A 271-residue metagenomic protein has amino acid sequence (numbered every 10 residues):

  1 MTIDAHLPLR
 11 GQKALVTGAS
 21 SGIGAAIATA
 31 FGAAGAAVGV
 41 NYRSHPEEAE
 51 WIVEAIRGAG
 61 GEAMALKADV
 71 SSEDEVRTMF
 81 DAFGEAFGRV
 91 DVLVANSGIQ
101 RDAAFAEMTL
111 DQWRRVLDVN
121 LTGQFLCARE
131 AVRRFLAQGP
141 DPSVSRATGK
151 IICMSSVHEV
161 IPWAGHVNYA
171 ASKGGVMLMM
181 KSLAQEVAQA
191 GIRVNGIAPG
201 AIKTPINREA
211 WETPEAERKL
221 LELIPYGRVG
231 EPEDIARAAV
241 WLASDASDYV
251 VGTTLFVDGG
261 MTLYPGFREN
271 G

Functional and structural regions predicted by a protein language model:
S20-S21: Conserved glycine-rich cofactor-binding loop
R89, A188, R193, V250-G252: Short, small/polar-rich loop/turn modules that mediate ligand/substrate recognition or access, typified
A104-F105, Q112-L117, L220: Substrate-binding pocket helix/loop in short-chain dehydrogenase/reductase
A128, S172, M180: Active-site helix of classical SDR
R133, Q185-Q189, D248: Alpha-helical segment proximal to the catalytic Tyr-Lys
S156: Residue(s) in the substrate-gating loop at a strand-loop-helix junction that position the organic substrate next
G196-P199, E215-A246, V250, V257-G259: C-terminal helical subdomain
